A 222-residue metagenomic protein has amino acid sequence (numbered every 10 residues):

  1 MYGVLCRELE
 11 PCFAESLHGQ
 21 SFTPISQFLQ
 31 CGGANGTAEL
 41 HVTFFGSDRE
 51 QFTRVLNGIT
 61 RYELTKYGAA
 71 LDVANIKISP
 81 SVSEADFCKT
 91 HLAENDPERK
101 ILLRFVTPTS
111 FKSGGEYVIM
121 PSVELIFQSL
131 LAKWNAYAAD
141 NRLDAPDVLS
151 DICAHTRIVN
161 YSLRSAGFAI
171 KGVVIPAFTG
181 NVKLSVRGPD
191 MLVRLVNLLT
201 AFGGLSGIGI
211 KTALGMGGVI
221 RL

Functional and structural regions predicted by a protein language model:
M1-L222: RNA-interacting cores
